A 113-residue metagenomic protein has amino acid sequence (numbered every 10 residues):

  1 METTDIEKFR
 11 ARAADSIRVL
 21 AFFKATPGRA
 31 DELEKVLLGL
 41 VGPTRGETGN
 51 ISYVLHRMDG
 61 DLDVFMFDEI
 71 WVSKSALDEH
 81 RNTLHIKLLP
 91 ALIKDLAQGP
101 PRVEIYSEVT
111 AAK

Functional and structural regions predicted by a protein language model:
M1-E2, R10-R12, G42-I51, I70-E104: An amphipathic, aromatic/His-enriched active-site/gating alpha helix that lines ligand/cofactor pockets
T3-S16, D31, K35: Short, low-complexity N-terminal intrinsically disordered segments enriched in polar/charged residues
I17-K24, V54-R81: Short, well-ordered beta-strand segments in beta-rich or mixed alpha/beta enzyme and ligand-binding folds
L20-P43, E47-T48: Short, contiguous, helix-prone interaction/anchoring segments in small proteins
A30, E34, V64, T83-I86 (+1 more regions): Short, structured helix-loop boundary elements
R57, I105-V109: A general secondary-structure junction signal
